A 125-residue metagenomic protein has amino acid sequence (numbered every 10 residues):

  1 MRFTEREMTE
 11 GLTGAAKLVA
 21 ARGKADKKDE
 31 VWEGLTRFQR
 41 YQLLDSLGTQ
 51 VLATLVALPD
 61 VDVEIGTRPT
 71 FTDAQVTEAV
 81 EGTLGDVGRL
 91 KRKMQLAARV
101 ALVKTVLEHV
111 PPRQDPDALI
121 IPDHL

Functional and structural regions predicted by a protein language model:
M1-L125: Alpha-helical propensity feature that highlights long, continuous alpha-helices across diverse contexts
